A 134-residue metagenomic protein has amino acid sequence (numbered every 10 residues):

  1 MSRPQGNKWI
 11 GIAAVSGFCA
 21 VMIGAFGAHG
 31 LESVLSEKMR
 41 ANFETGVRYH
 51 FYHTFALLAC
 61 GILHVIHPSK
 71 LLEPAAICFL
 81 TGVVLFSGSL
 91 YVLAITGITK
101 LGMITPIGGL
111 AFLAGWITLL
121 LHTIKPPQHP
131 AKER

Functional and structural regions predicted by a protein language model:
M1-R3, P127-R134: Short, charged juxtamembrane terminal tails flanking transmembrane helices
R3-G17, L71-F79: Interfacial segments of alpha-helical transmembrane regions
I12, C78-T81, I104, A111: Physicochemical signature of membrane-embedded alpha-helices that form the seven-helix bundle of GPCRs, emphasizing
V15-A25, N42-I66, F79-G82: Core segments of alpha-helical transmembrane spans in multipass integral membrane proteins
S16, A20-I23, C60, G82-S89 (+1 more regions): Membrane-embedded alpha-helical transmembrane segments of multi-pass integral membrane proteins
A28-N42, S89-L110: Interfacial helix-loop-helix junctions of multi-pass membrane proteins
G30-S33, H67-K70, T96-T99, H122-H129: Juxtamembrane transmembrane-helix termini
L63-T99: Mid-chain, well-packed structural core segment of small domains
